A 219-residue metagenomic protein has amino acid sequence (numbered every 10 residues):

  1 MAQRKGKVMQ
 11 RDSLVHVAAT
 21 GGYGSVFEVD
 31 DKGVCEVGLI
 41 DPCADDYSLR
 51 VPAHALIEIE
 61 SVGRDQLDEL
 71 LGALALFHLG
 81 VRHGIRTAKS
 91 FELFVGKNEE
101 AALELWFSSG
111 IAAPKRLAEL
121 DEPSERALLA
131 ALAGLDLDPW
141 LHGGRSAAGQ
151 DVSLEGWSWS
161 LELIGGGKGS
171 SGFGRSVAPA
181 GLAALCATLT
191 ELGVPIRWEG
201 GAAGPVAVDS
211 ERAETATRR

Functional and structural regions predicted by a protein language model:
A2-Q10, D65-G72: N-terminal helix-cap/turn-to-beta initiation motif at the start of protein domains
A2-R4, Q10-A55: Basic/aromatic-rich interaction segments and small domains that mediate binding to polyanionic partners
E28-K32, P52-I57, D121, G174-G181: A short, sequence-level motif marking secondary-structure junctions
G33, W140-G144: Flexible extramembrane loops and terminal tails that flank transmembrane helices in small membrane-associated subunits
Y47-R50, A112-E119, G181-A184: A short, polar/proline- and glycine-enriched secondary-structure boundary/capping micro-motif
I57-G63, S124-L129, S176-E191: Short, surface-exposed linear segments at secondary-structure transitions and domain or protein termini
E60-P123, S146-F173, I196-R219: N-terminal domain-start interaction segment
A113-W140: Long, charged/polar, surface-exposed segments that mediate recognition or autoinhibition
